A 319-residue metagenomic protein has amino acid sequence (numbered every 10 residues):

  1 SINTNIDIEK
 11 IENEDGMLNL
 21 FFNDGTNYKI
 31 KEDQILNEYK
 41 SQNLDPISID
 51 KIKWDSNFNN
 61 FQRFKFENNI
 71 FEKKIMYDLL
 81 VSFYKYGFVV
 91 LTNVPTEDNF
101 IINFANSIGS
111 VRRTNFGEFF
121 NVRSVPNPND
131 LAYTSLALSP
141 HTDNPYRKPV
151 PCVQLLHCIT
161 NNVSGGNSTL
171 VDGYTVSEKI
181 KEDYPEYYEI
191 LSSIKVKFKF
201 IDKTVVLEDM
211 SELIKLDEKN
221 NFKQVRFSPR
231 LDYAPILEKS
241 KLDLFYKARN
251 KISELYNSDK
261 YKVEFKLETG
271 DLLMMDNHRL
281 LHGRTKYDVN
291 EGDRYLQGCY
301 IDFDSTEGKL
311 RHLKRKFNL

Functional and structural regions predicted by a protein language model:
S1-V81: Fe(II)/2-oxoglutarate
D45-F88, N93-L319: Active-site environment of non-heme Fe oxygenases that use a 2-His-1-carboxylate facial triad
